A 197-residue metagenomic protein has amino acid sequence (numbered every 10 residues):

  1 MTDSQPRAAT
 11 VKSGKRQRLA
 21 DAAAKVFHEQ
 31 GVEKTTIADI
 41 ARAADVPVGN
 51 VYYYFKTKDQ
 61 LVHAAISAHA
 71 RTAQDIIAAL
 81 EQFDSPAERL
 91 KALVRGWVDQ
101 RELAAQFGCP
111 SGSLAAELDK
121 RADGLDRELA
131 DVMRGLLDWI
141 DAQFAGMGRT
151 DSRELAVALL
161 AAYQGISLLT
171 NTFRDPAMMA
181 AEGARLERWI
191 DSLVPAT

Functional and structural regions predicted by a protein language model:
M1-G14, A196-T197: N-terminal intrinsically disordered/low-complexity leader segments
R18, A22-Q60, A64: Helix-turn-helix
F55, S113-K120: Short helix-capping/turn signature of helix-turn-helix
A64, I77-F107, A156-L159: Hydrophobic alpha-helical connector segments
S67-A73: Short, basic, alpha-helical segments at the C-terminal edge of helix-turn-helix-like DNA-binding modules
S111, A122-G135, A145-T197: Hydrophobic/aromatic-rich alpha-helical bundle segments in the mid-to-C-terminal region
